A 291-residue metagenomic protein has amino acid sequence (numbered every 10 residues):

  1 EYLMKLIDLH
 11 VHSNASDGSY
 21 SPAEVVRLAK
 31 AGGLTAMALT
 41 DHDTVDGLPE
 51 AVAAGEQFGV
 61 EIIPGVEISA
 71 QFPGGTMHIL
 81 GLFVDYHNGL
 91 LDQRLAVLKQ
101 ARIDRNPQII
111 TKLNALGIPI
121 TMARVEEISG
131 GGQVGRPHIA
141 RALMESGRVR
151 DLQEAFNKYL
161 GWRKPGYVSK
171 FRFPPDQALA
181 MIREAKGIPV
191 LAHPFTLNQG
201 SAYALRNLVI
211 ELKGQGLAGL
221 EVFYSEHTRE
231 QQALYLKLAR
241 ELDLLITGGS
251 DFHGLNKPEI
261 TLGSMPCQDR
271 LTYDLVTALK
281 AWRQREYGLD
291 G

Functional and structural regions predicted by a protein language model:
E1-M4, Y287-G291: Short, low-complexity, intrinsically disordered N-terminal peptides in bacterial proteins
Y2-G75, L160-G161, F173-A180, A185-K186 (+1 more regions): An N-terminally biased module of ancient metal coordination in phosphate/nucleic-acid-related enzymes
Y20, E127, N157, E259-T261: Residue-level detector of alpha-helical segments with a strong bias toward transmembrane helices and their helix-loop
A54-N207, E211, D269-D290: Extended substrate/RNA-proximal surfaces in nucleic-acid metabolism proteins
I260-T272: Conserved, well-ordered active-site substructure
